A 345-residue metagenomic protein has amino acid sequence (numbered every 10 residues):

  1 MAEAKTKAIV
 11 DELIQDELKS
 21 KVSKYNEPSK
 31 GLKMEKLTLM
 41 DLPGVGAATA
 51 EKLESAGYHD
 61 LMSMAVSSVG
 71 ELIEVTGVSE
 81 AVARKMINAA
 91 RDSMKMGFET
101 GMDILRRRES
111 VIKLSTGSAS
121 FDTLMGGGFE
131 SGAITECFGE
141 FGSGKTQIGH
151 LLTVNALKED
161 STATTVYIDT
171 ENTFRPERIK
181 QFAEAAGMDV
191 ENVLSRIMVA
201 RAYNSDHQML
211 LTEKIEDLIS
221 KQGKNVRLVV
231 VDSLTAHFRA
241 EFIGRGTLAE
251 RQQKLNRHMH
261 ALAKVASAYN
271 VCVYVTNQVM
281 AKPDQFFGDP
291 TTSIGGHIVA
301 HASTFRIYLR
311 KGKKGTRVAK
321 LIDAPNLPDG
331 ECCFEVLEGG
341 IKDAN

Functional and structural regions predicted by a protein language model:
A2-E99: Compact, charge-rich alpha-helical regulatory domains located at protein termini
A4, E130-S131, S161-T162, V193-S195 (+3 more regions): Short loop/turn elements that form and flank the Walker-type P-loop nucleotide-binding site in RecA-like NTPase cores
E51, S55, M62, V66 (+14 more regions): Solvent-exposed alpha-helical segments within well-ordered globular domains of core cellular machineries
K52, E71, V75, M86-N192 (+1 more regions): The Walker A/P-loop phosphate-binding site
V69, G142, T170-N172, A202 (+3 more regions): Short, ordered loop/turn segments at secondary-structure junctions
S115-S118, D122, S131, T173-P176 (+5 more regions): Amphipathic alpha-helical transducer elements in NTP-driven molecular machines
D160-T247: Conserved inter-motif catalytic segment of the P-loop NTP-binding fold
Q252-N256, H260-N345: Phosphate-binding/switch region of NTP-binding enzymes
